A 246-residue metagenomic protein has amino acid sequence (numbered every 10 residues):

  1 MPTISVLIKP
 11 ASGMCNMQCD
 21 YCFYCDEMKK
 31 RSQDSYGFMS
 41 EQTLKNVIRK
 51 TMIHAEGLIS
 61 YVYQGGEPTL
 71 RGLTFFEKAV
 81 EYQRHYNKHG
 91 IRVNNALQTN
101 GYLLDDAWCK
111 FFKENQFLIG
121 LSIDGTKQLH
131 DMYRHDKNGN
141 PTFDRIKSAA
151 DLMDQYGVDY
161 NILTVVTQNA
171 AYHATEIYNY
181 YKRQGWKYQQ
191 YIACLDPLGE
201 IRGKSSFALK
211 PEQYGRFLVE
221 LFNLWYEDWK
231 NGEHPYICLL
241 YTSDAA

Functional and structural regions predicted by a protein language model:
P2-Q42: Canonical Radical SAM [4Fe-4S] cluster-binding loop centered on the CxxxCxxC motif and its immediate flanking residues
V6-K9, S60-G66, N94-T99, Y236-L240: Extended hydrophobic secondary-structure segments that form protein cores and membrane-embedded regions
D26-K30, Q128, D196-G199: A short, flexible beta-alpha/helix-coil linker loop
R31-D34, D131-H135, E200-S205: Short acidic, glycine/proline-rich loop/turn micro-motifs
S40-L44, F76, F143-I146, Y214 (+1 more regions): Amphipathic alpha-helical segments in well-structured domains
I48-R49, I53-V62, R71-C194, F207: Radical SAM/AdoMet-radical enzyme domain recognition
Q190-A193, P197-L240: Long, K/E/R/D-enriched contiguous segments that form extended
Y241-A246: Conserved small/polar residues in nucleotide/adenosyl-binding loops
